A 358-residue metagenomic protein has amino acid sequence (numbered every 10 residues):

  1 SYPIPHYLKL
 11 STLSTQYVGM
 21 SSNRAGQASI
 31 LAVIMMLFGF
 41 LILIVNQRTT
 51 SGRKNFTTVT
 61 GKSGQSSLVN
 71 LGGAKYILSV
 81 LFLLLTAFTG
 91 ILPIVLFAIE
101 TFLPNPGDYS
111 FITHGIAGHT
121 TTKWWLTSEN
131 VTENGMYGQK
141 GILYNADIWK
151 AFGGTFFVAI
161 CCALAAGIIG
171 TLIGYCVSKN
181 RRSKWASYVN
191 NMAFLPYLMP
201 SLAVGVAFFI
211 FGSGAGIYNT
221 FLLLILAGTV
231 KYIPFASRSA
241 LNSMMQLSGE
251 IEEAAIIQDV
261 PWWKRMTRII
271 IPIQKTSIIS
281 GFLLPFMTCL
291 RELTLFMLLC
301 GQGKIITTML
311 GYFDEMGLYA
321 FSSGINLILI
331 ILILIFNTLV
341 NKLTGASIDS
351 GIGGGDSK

Functional and structural regions predicted by a protein language model:
Y2-L37, L71-K75, T101-I112, I116-M136 (+4 more regions): Interhelical loop and adjacent transmembrane-helix boundary motif in polytopic membrane transport permeases
P3, L92-V95, I99-F102, I168-I173 (+4 more regions): Membrane-embedded alpha-helices of multi-pass transport/permease systems
P5, S29-N70, C176-V177, L241-E250 (+4 more regions): C-terminal transmembrane helix and the adjacent membrane-cytosol boundary/short C-terminal tail of inner/organellar
P5-S11, S63-L68, L103-H119, T127 (+6 more regions): Membrane-interfacial helix termini and adjacent extracytoplasmic/periplasmic loops of multi-pass transporters
L31, M35-T49, Y144-V177, Y188: Transmembrane alpha-helix signature in integral membrane proteins
L68, G72-L81, L172-F208, G354 (+1 more regions): Cytoplasmic-entry segments and transmembrane alpha-helices of multi-pass inner-membrane transporters
L81-I94, L195, V230, S237-A240 (+3 more regions): Transmembrane alpha-helices
K150-V158, Y188, L198, K264-G281 (+1 more regions): Start (N-cap) of specific transmembrane helices in multi-pass transporter permeases
